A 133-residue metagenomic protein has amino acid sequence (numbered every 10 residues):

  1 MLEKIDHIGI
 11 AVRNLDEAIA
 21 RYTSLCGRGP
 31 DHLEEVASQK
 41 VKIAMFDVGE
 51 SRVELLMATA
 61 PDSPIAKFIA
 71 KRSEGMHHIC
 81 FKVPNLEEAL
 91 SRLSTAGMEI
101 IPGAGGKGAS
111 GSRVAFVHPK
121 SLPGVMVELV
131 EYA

Functional and structural regions predicted by a protein language model:
K4-D6, A18, L25-K40, A60-H77 (+2 more regions): A cross-kingdom feature marking solvent-exposed beta-strand/loop segments within repeated, beta-rich binding/scaffold
I5-R13, A44-D47, A66-R92: Vicinal oxygen chelate
G9-I10, M57, E131: Hydrophobic side chains within alpha-helical segments
L15-D16, D62, L86, P123: Alpha-helix N-cap/helix-start and coil->helix boundary motif
A18-R21, A89-L93: Hydrophobic side chains in well-ordered alpha-helices
A44-D47, E54, F81, L90-A133: Vicinal oxygen chelate
G49-V53, A60-D62, L86: Short, charged/polar surface micro-motifs in flexible loops or helix N-caps
